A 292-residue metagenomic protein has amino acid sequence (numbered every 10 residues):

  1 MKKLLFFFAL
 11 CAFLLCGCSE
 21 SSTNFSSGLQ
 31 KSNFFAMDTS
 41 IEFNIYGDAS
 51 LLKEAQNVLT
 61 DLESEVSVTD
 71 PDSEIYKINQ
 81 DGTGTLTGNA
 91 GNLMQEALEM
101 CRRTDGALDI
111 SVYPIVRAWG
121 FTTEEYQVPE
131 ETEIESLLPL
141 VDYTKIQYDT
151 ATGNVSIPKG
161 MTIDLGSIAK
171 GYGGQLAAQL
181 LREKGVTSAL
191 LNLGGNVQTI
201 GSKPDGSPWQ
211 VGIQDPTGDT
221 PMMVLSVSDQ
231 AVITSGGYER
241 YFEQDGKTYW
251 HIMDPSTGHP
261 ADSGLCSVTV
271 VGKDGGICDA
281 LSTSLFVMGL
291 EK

Functional and structural regions predicted by a protein language model:
L4-C11, L15-K292: Mature catalytic core of soluble alpha/beta enzymes
